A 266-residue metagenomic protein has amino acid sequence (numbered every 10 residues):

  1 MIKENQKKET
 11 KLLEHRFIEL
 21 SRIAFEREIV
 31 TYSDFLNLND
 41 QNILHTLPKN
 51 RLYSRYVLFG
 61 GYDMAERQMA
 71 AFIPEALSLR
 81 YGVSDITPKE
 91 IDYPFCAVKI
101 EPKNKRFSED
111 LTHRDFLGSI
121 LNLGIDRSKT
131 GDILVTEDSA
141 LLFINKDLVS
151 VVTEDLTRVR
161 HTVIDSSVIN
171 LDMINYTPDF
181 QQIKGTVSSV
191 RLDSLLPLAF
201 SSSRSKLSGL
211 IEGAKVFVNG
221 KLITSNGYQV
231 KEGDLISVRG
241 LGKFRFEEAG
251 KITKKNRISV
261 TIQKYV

Functional and structural regions predicted by a protein language model:
M1-D193, A199, L222, K243-V266: Ferredoxin-like alpha/beta domains used as RNA- or RNAP-binding modules
S189-G240: Basic (Lys/Arg-enriched) interaction patch that binds polyanionic ligands
